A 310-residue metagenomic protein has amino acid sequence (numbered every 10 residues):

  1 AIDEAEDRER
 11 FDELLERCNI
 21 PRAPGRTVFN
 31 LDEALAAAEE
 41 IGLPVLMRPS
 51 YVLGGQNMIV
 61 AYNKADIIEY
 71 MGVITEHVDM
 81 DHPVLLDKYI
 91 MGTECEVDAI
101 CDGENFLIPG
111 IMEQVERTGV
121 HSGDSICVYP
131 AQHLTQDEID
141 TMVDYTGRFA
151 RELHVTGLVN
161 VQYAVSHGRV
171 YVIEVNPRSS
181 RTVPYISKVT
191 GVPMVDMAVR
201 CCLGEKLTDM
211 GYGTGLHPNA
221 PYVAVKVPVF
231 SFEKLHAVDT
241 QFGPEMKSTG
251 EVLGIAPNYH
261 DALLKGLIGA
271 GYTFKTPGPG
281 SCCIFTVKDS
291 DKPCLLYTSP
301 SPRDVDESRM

Functional and structural regions predicted by a protein language model:
A1-A5, E9, L14-C18, I41-P44 (+3 more regions): ATP-dependent carboxylate activation and anion-phosphoryl transfer catalytic cores that bind Mg-ATP to form
A1-A5, P21-R26, S299: A short, GP-enriched loop/loop-strand-helix hinge that lies immediately N-terminal to, or at the N-terminal rim
R26-F29, A61: Short acidic-hydrophobic, aromatic-tinged amphipathic segments that line or gate anion-handling sites
E33: Short acidic active-site motifs
Y297-D304: Conserved small/polar residues in nucleotide/adenosyl-binding loops
